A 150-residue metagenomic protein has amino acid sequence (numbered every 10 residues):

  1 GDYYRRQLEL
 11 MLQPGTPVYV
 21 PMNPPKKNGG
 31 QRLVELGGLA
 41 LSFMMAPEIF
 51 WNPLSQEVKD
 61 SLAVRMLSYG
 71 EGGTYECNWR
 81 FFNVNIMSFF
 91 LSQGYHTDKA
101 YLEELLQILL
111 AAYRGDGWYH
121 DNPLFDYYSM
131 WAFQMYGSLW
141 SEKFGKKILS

Functional and structural regions predicted by a protein language model:
D2-S150: Aromatic-lined, polymer-binding surfaces characteristic of secreted/periplasmic polysaccharide-degrading enzymes
